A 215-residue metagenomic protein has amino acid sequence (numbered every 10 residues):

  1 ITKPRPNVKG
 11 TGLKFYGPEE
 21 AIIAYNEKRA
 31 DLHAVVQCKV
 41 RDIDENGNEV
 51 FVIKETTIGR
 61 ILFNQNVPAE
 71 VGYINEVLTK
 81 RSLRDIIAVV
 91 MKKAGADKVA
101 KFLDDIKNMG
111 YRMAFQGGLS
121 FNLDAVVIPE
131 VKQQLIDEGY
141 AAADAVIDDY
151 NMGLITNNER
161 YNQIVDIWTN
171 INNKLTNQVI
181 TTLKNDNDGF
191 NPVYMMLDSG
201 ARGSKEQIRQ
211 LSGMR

Functional and structural regions predicted by a protein language model:
I1-N157, Q207-M214: Feature marking long nucleic-acid-engaging regions of large polymerase/nuclease enzymes
N158-S212: Gly/Pro-rich turn-and-neighbor structural signature
